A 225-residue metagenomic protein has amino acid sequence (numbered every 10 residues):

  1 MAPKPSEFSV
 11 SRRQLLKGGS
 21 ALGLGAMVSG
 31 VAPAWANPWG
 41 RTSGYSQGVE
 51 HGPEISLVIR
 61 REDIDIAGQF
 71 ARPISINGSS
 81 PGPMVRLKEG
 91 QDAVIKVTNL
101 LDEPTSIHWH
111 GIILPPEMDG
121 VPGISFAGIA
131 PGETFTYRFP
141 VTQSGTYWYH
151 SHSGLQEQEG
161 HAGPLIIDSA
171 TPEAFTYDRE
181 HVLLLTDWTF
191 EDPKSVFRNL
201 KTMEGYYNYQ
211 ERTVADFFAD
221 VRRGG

Functional and structural regions predicted by a protein language model:
A2-F8, G19, A32-G225: Histidine-centered copper-binding motifs that mark active-site loops of extracellular/periplasmic copper enzymes
S11-M27: N-terminal export leaders
